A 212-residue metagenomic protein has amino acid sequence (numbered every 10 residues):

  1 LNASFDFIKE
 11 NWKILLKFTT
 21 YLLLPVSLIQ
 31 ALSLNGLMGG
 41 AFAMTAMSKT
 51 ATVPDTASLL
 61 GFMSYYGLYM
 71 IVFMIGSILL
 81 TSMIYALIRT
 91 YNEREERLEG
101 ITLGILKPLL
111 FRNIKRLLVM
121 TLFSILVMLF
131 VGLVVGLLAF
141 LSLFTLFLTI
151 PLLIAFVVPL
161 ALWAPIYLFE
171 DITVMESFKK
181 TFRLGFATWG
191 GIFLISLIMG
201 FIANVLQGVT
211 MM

Functional and structural regions predicted by a protein language model:
L1-M38, G100-L103, L152-M212: Nonpolar helix-loop interface/hinge motif
I8-W12, L16, D55, L59 (+10 more regions): Hydrophobic, aromatic-rich alpha-helical transmembrane segments and their membrane-interface anchor motifs
L15, E99-L122, K180: Interfacial transmembrane-helix boundary/kink motif in multi-pass membrane proteins
L16-T20, L24, G67, I71 (+9 more regions): Residue-level signature of the transmembrane alpha-helical core of multi-pass small-molecule transporters
V26-F73, M128-L153, N204-M212: Membrane-helix interface segments in multi-pass membrane proteins
L60-R97, V135-E176, M212: Selective recognition of hydrophobic, aromatic-rich stretches within alpha-helical transmembrane segments of polytopic
G76-A86, S124, M128-L141, T145 (+2 more regions): Alpha-helical membrane-embedding segments and immediately adjacent membrane-interface amphipathic helices
L87-R94, L109, N113, L117 (+4 more regions): Mid-sequence acidic-hydrophobic segments that form the walls of catalytic/ligand-binding cavities or oligomerization
